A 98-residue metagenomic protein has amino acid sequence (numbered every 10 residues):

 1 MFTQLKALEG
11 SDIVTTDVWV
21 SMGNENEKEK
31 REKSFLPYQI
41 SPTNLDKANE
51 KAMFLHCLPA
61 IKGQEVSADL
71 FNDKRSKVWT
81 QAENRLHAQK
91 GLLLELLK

Functional and structural regions predicted by a protein language model:
M1-D69: Rossmann-like adenosine-cofactor binding region
K51-A52, L58-K98: Adenosine-phosphate binding glycine-rich loop
